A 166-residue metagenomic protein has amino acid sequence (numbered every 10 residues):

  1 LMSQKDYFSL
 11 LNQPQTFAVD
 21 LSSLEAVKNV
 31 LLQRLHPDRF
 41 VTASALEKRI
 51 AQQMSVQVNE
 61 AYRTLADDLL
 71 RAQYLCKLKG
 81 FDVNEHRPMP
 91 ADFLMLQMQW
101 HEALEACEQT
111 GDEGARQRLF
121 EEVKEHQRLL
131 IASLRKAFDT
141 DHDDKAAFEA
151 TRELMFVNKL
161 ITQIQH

Functional and structural regions predicted by a protein language model:
L1-H166: C-terminal accessory/regulatory regions appended to core domains
